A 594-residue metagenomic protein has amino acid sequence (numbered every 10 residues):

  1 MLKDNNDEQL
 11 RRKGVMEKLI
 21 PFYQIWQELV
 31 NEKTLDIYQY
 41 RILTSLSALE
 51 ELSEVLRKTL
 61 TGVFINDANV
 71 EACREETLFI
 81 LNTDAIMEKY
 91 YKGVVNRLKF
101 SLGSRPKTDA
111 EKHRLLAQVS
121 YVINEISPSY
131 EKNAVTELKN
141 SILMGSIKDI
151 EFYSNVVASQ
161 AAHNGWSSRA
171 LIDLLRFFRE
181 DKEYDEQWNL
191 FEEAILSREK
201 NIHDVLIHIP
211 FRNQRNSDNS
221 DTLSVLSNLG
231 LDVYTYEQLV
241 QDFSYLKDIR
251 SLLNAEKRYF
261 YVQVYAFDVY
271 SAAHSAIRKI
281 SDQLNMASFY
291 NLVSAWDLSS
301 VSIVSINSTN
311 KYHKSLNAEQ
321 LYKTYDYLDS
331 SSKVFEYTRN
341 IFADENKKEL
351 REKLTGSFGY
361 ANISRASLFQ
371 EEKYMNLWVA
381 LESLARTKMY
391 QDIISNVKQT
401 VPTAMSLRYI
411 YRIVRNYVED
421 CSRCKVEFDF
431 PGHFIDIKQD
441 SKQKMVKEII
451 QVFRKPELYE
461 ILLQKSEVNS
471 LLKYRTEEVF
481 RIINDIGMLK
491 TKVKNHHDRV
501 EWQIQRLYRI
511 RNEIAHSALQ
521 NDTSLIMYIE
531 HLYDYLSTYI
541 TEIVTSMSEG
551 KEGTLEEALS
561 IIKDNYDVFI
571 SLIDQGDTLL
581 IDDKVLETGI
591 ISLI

Functional and structural regions predicted by a protein language model:
M1-Y184: N-terminal "leader" segments that precede or initiate the main folded domain
L2-A68, S332-I594: Amphipathic, oligomerization/interface secondary-structure segments
S47-K92, N96-K99, I202-Q214, V304-K314 (+3 more regions): Short, charge-rich amphipathic segments
G103-M375, V379, S383, I526-L586 (+1 more regions): Charged, non-catalytic interaction/linker regions at domain boundaries that couple catalytic cores to substrate
